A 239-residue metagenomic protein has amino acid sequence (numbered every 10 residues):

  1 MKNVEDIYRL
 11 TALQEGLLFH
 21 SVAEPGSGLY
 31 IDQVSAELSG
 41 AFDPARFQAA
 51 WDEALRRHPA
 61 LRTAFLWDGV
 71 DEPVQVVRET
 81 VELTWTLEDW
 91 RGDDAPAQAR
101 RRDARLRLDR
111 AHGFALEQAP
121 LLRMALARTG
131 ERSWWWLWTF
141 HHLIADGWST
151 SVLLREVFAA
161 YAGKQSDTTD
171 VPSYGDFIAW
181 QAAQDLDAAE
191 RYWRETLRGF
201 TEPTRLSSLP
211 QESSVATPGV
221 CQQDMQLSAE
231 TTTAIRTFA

Functional and structural regions predicted by a protein language model:
K2-E79, D93-Q184, E195-S207, T232-F238: Acyl-group handoff/entry surfaces in thioester-processing enzymes
T80-T86: Short, charged/polar, Gly/Pro-enriched secondary-structure boundary elements
W85, T217-G219: Inter-lobe coupling/hinge region of RecA-like P-loop helicase motors
E190: Charged DNA-binding/catalytic regions of mobile-element recombinases
G219-T232: DNA breakage-rejoining catalytic core of tyrosine-based enzymes
